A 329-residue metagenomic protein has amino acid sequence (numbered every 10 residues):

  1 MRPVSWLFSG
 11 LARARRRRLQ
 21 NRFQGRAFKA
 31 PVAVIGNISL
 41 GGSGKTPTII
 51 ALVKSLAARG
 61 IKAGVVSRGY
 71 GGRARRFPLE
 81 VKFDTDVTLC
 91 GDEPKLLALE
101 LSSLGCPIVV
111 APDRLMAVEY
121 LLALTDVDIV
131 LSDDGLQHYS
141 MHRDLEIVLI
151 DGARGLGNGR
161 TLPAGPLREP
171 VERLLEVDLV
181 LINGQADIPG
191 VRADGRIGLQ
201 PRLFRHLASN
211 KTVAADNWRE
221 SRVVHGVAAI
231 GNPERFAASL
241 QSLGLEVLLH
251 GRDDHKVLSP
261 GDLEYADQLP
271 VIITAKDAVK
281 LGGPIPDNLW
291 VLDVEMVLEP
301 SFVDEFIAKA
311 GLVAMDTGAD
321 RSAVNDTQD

Functional and structural regions predicted by a protein language model:
M1-G10: Charged, amphipathic alpha-helical linker segments immediately N-terminal to NTP-binding catalytic cores
L7, T46, L97, D133 (+3 more regions): Residue-level signal for inorganic ion chemistry
R16-F83, D326: Walker A (P-loop) phosphate-binding motif
G42, M116-Y120, R235-F236, K280-L281: Phosphate- and divalent-cation-binding pockets in alpha/beta enzyme and binding domains that engage nucleotide-derived
L52, L56-A57, L97, L101 (+1 more regions): Hydrophobic alpha-helical packing residues
A58-K62, Y139-D329: ATP-dependent carboxylate-amine ligase
G69-V191: Phosphate/Mg2+-binding loops and adjacent switch elements in nucleotide/diphosphate-handling enzyme cores
